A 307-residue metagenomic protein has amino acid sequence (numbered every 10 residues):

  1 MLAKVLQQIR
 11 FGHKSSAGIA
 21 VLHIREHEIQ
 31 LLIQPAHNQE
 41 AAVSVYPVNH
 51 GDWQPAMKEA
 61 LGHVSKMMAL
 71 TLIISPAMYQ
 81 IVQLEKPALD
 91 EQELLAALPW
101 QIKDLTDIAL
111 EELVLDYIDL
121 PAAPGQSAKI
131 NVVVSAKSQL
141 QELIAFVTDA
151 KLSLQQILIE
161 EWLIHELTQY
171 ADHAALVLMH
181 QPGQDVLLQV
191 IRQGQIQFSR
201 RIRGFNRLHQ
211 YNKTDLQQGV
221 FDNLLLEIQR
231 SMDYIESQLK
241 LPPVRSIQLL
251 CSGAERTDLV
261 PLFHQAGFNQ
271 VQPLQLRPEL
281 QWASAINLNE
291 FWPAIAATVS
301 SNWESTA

Functional and structural regions predicted by a protein language model:
M1-A307: Hydrophobic/aromatic-enriched cytosolic interaction surfaces used to assemble or bind macromolecules
